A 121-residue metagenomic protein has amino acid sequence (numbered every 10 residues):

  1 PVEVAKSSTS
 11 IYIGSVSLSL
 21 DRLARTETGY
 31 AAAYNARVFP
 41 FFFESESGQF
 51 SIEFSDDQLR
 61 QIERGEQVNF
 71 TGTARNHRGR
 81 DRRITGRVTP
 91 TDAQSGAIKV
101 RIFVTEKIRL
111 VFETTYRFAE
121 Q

Functional and structural regions predicted by a protein language model:
P1-Q121: Central antiparallel beta-sheet cores of small beta-barrel/beta-sandwich binding domains
